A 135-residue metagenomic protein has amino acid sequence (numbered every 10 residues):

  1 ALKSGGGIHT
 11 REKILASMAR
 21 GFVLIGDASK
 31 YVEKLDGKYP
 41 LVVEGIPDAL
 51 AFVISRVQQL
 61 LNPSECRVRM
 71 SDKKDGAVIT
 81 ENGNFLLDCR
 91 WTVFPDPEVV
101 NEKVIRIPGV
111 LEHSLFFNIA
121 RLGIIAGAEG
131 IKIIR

Functional and structural regions predicted by a protein language model:
A1-R135: Conserved phosphate- and dinucleotide-binding cores of soluble alpha/beta proteins, encompassing both enzyme active
